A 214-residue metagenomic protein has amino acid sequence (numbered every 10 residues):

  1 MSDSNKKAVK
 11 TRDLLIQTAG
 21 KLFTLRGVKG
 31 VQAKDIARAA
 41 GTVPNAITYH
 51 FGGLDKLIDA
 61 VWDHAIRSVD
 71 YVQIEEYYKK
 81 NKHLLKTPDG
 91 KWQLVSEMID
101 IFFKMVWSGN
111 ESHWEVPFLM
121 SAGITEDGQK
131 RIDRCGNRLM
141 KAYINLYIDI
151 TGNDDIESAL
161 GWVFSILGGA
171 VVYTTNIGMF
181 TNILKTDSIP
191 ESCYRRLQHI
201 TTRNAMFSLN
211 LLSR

Functional and structural regions predicted by a protein language model:
M1-K10, N81: N-terminal intrinsically disordered/low-complexity leader segments
S2, I101-S108, N137-G161, S165-R214: C-terminal peripheral helix-coil segments that are non-catalytic and often amphipathic
T11-L14, L22-H64: Helix-turn-helix
T18, L22, G169-V172: Short amphipathic alpha-helical elements of helix-turn-helix/winged-helix folds
I58, W62, I66, I132-M140 (+1 more regions): Amphipathic, non-transmembrane alpha-helical scaffold segments
D59-K79: Histidine- and aromatic-rich ligand-binding microenvironments
I74-S112, V163: Hydrophobic alpha-helical connector segments
W107-K130, I177-N182: Amphipathic alpha-helical segments used for helix-helix packing
